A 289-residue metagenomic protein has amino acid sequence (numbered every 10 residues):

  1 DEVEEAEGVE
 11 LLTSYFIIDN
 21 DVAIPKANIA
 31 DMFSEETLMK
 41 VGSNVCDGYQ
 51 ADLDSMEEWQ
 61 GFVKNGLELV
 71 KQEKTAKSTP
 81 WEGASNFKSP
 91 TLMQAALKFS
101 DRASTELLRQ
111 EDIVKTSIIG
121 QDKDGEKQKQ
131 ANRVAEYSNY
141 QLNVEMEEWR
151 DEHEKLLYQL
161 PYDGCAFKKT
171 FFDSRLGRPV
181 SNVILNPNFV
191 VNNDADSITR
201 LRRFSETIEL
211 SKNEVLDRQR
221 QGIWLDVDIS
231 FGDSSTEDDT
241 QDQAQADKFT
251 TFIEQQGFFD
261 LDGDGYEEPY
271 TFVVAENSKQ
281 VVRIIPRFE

Functional and structural regions predicted by a protein language model:
D1-F288: Extended, helix-rich architectural segments
